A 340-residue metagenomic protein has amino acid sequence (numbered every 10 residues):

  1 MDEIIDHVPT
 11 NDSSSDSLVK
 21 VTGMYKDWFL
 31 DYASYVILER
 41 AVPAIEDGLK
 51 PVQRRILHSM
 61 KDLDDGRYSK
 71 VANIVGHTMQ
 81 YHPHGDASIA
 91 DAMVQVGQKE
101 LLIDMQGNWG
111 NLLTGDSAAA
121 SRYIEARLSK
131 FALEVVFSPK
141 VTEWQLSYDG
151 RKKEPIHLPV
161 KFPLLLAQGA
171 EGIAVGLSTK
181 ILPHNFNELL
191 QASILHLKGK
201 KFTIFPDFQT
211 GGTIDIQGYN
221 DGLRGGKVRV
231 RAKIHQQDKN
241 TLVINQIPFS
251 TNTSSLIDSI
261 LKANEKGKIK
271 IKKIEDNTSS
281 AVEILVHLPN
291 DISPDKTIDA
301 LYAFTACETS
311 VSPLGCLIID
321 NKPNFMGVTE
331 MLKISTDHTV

Functional and structural regions predicted by a protein language model:
M1-G225, L285: Catalytic phosphate-handling regions of large nucleic-acid enzymes and associated NTPases
H77-Q80, H84, W144-V340: Intrinsically disordered, low-complexity regulatory segments
